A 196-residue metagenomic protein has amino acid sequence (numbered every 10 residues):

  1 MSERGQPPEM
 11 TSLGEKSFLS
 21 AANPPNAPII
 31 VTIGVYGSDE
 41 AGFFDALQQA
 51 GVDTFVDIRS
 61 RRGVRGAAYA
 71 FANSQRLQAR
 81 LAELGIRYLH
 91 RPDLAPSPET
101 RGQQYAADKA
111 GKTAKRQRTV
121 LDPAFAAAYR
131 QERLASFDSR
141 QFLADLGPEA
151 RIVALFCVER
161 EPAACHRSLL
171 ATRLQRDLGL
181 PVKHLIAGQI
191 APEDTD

Functional and structural regions predicted by a protein language model:
S2-D196: Residues lining hydrophobic/aromatic ligand-binding pockets adjacent to catalytic sites
